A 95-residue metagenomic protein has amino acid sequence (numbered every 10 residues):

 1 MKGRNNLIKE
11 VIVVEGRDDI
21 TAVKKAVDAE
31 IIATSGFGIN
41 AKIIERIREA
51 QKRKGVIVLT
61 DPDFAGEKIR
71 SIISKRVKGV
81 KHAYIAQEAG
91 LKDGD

Functional and structural regions predicted by a protein language model:
M1-I12: A short, flexible N-terminal coil/short beta segment enriched in small residues
G3, K25, A29-E30, F37 (+1 more regions): TOPRIM fold recognition
V11-V14, V58: Conserved Lys-Pro-Asp/Glu-containing loop-to-beta segment of HAD-superfamily phosphomonoesterases, centered on
V14-E15, A65: Short glycine-rich loop/turn motifs that provide flexible caps or phosphate-binding loops at active sites
R17-D19: Conserved structured catalytic cores and adjacent interaction surfaces of nucleotide-binding/hydrolyzing enzymes
